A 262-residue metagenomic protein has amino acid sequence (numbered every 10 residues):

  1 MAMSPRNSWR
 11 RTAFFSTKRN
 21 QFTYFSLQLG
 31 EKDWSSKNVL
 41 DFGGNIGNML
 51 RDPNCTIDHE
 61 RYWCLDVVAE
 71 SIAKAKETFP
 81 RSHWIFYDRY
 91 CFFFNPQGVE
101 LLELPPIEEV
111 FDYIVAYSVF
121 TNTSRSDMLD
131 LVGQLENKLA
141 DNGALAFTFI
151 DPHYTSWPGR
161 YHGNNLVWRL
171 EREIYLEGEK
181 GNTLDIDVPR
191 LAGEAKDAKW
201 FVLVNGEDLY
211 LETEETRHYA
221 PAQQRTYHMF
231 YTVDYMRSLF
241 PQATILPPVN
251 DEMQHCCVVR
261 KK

Functional and structural regions predicted by a protein language model:
M1-K37, F42-P105, A144-K262: Class I (Rossmann-like) S-adenosyl-L-methionine-dependent methyltransferase catalytic domain, capturing the SAM-binding
V115: A conserved beta-strand element that flanks and buttresses the S-adenosyl-L-methionine
S118-V119: Short catalytic micro-motifs in class I SAM-dependent methyltransferases
S124-R125: Helix-capping/helix-break motifs at membrane-protein junctions, especially on the cytosolic side just before or after
L129-D141: A short glycine-rich, Lys/Arg-flanked "PGG" loop and its adjoining helix->strand segment in the class I
